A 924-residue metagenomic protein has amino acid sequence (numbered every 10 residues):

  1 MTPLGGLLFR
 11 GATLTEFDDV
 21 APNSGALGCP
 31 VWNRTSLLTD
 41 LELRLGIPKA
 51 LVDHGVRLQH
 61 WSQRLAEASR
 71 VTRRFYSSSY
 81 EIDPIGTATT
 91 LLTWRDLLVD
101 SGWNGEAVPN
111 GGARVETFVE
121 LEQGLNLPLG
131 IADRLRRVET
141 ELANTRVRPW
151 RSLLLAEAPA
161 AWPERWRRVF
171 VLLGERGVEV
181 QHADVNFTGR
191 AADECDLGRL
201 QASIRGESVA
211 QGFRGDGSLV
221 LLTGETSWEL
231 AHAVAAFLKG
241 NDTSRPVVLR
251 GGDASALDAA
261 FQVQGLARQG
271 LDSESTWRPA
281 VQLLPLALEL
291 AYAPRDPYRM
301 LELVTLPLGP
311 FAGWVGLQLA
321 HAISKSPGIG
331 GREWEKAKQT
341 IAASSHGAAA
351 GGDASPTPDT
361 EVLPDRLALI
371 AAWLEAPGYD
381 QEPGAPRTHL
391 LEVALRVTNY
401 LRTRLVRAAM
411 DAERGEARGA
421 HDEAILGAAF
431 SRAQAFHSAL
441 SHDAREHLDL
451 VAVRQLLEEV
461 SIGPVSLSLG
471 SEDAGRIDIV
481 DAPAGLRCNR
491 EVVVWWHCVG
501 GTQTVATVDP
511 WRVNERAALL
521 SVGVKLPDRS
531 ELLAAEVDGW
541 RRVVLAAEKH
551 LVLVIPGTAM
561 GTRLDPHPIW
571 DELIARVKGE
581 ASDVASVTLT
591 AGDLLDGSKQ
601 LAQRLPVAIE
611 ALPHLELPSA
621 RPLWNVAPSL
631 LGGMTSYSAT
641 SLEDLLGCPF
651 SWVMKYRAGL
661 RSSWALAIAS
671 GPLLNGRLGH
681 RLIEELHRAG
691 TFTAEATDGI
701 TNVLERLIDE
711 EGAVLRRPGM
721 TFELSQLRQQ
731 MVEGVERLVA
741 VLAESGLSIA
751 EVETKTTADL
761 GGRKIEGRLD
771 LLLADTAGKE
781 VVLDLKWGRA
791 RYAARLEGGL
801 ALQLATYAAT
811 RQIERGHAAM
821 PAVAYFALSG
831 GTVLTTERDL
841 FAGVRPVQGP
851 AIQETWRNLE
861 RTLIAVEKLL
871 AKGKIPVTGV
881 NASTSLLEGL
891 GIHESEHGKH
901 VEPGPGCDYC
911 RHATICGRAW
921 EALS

Functional and structural regions predicted by a protein language model:
M1-A694, I708-P718, F722, S745 (+1 more regions): Polyanion-engaging groove/track-forming segments
V552, P613-S924: RecB-family 4Fe-4S metal-dependent nuclease core
